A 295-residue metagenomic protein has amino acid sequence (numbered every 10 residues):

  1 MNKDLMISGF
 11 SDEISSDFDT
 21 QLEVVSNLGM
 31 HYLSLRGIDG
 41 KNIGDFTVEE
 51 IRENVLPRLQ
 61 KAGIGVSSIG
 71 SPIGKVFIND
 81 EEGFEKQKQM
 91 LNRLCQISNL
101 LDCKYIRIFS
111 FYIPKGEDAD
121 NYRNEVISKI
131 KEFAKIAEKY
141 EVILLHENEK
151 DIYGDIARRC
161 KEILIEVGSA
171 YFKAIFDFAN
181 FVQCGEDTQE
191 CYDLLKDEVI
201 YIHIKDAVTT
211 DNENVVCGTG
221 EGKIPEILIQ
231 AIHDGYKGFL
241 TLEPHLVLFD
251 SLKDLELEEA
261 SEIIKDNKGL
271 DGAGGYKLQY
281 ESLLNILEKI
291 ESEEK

Functional and structural regions predicted by a protein language model:
M1-S8, S15-G29, Q60, D102 (+2 more regions): Histidine-acidic metal/acid-base catalytic patches
M1-S8, V66-I78, S110-I113: N-terminal small/glycine-rich loop or linker at the start of catalytic domains across soluble metabolic enzymes
F10-I14, R36-I38, S71-G74, F111-I113 (+4 more regions): Active-site beta-loop-alpha junctions enriched in small/polar residues
D17-E23, Q60-K61, G65, F77-A174 (+4 more regions): Active-site acidic/histidine proton-transfer and metal-coordination neighborhood in alpha/beta enzyme cores
S34, S68-G70, R107, L145 (+2 more regions): Conserved beta-strand positions in the central sheet of alpha/beta enzyme cores
S34-Q60, S110-E117, N212: Glycine-rich, proline-tolerant flexible connector loops at the mouths of alpha/beta enzymes
N42, V76, K115, G154 (+2 more regions): Generic structural signal for helix capping and beta-alpha/helix-loop junctions
N42-D45, E81-F84, D120-N121, N214-G218: Short glycine-enriched, charge-decorated loop/helix-capping segments at active-site entrances that position
